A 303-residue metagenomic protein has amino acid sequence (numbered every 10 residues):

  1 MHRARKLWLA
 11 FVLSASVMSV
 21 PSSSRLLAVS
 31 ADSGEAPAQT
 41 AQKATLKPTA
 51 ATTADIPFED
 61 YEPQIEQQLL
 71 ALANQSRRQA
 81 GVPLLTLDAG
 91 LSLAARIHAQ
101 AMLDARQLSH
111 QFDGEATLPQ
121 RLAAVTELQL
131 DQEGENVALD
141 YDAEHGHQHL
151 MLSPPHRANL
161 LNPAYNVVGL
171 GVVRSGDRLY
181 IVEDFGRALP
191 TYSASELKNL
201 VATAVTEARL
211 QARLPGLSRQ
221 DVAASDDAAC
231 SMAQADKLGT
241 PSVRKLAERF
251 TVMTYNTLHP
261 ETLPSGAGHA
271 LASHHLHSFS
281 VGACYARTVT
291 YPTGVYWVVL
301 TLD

Functional and structural regions predicted by a protein language model:
H2-W8, R25-D303: Functional surface patches built around histidine and acidic residues
A10-S19: Bacterial N-terminal signal peptides
P21-S23: N-terminal signal peptide c-region/cleavage motif recognized by signal peptidases
